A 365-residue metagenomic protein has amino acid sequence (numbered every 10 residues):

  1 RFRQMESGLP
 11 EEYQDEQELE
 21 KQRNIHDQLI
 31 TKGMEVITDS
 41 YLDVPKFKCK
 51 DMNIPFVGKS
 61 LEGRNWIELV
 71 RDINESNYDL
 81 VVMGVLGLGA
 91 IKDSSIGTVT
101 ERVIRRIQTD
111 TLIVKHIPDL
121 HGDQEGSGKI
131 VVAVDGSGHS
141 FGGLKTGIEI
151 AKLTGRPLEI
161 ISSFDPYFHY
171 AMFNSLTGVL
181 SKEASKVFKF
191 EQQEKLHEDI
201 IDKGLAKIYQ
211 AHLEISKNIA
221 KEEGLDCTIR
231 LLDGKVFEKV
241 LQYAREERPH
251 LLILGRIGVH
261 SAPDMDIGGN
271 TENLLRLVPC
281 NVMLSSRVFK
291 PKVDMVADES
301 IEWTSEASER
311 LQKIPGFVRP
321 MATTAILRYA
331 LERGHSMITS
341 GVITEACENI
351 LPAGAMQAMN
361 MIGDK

Functional and structural regions predicted by a protein language model:
R1-R3, N74, D79-I91, S95-T154 (+5 more regions): Intrinsically disordered or low-complexity boundary/linker segments at protein termini and domain junctions
F2-S7, Q17-V81, E191, H197-L252: Structural beta-alpha unit
I96-G97, G255, I267-G268: Glycine-centered tight-turn and secondary-structure capping sites
N174-I200: Flexible internal linker/loop segments at domain or repeat junctions
K203-K207, L241-Q242, I257, S261-M265 (+2 more regions): Protein-protein interaction modules outside structured cores
L311: Conserved RecA-like P-loop NTPase ATPase core
G316-T324, M337-S340, M356: The conserved phosphate-sensing helix
Y329-I350, Q357-G363: Conserved C-terminal helix/linker of AAA+ ATPases
